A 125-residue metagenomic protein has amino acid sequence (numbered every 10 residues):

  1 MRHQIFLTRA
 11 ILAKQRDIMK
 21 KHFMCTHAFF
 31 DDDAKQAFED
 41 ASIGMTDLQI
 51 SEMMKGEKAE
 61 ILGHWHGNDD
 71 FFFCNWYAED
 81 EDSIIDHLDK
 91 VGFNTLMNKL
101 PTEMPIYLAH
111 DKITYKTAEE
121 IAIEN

Functional and structural regions predicted by a protein language model:
I5-I61, H66-F71, D82-S83, M104-N125: Short S/T/G/P-rich N-terminal loop/turn motif that feeds into the first structured element of a domain
N75-Y77: Short hydrophobic/aromatic beta-strand micro-patches that form the beta-sheet surface supporting nucleotide- or nucleic
I85-G92: Short amphipathic alpha-helices in soluble, non-transmembrane regions that often serve as interface/regulatory elements
F93-L108: Conserved short beta-strand edge segments in small beta-sheet-based binding/regulatory domains
